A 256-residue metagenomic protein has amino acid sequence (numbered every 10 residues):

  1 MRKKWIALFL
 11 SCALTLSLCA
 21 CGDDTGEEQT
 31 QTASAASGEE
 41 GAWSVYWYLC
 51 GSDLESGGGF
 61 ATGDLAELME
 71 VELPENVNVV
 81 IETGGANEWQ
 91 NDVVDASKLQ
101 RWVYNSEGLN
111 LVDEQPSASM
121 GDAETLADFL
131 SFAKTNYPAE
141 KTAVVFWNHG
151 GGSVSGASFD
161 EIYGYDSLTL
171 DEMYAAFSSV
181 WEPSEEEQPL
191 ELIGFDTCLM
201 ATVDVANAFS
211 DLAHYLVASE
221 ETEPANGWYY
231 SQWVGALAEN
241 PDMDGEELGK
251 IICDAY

Functional and structural regions predicted by a protein language model:
K3-S11: Sec-dependent signal peptide recognition, specifically the positively charged N-region followed immediately by
S17-A20: C-terminal motif of bacterial Sec signal peptides marking the signal peptidase cleavage site
G22-D24: Bacterial signal peptide processing site
Q31-E140: N-terminal extension/subdomain marker
S44-L49, N78-T83, T142-F146, E191-F195 (+1 more regions): Structural recognition of the beta-strand scaffold that forms the well-ordered cores of secreted hydrolase catalytic
G51-E55, G85-W89, N148-V154, I162-D166 (+2 more regions): Solvent-exposed loop/turn segments at secondary-structure junctions within structured extracellular/periplasmic domains
N110, G150-S184: A short, glycine/acidic-enriched catalytic loop
L190-Y256: Active-site-proximal C-terminal subdomain of hydrolase catalytic domains
